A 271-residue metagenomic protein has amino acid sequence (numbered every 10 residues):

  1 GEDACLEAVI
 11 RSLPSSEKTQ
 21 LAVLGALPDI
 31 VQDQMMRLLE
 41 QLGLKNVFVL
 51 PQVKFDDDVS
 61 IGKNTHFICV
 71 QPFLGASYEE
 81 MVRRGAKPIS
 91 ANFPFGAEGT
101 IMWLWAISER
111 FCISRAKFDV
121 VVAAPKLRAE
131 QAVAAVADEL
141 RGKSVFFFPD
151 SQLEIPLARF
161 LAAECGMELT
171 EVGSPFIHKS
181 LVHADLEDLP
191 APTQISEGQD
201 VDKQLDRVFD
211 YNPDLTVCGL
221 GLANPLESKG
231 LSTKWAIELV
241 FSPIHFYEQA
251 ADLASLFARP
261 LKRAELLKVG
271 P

Functional and structural regions predicted by a protein language model:
G1-P271: An N-terminal assembly and electron-transfer interface module characteristic of large anaerobic redox and radical
